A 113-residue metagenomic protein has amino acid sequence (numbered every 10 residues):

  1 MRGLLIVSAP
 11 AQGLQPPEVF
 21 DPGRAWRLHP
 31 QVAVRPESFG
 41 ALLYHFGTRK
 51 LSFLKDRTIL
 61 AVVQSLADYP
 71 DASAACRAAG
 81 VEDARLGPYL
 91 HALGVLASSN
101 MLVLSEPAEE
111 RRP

Functional and structural regions predicted by a protein language model:
M1-Q15, G47-P113: Long, charge-rich, low-complexity alpha-helical segments
M1-R35: Hydrophobic packing positions characteristic of elongated beta-solenoid/beta-helix-type spike/fiber shafts
P36-A41: A short, compositionally biased
